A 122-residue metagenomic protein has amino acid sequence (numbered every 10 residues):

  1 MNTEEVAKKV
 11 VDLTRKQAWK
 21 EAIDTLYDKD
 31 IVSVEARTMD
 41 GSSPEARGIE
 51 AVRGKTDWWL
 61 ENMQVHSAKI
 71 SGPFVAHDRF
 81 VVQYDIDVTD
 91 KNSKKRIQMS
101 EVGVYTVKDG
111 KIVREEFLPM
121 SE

Functional and structural regions predicted by a protein language model:
M1-D30: Short acidic-aromatic low-complexity motifs
N2, V34, R53, D57-E122: A beta-strand edge to alpha-helix "cap/lid" segment located at domain peripheries
E4, Q17, A46-R53: Alpha-helix initiation and capping sites
K9, A22, A51-G54, W58: Alpha-helical elements of Rossmann-like donor-binding domains used by nucleotide-donor carbohydrate transfer enzymes
D12, G41-E45, K94: Alpha-helix initiation/capping motif
T25, S43-E50, I97-Q98: Glycine-rich, flexible loop segments associated with nucleotide phosphate handling
V32-A46, L60: A short gly/proline-enriched turn/hairpin at secondary-structure junctions
